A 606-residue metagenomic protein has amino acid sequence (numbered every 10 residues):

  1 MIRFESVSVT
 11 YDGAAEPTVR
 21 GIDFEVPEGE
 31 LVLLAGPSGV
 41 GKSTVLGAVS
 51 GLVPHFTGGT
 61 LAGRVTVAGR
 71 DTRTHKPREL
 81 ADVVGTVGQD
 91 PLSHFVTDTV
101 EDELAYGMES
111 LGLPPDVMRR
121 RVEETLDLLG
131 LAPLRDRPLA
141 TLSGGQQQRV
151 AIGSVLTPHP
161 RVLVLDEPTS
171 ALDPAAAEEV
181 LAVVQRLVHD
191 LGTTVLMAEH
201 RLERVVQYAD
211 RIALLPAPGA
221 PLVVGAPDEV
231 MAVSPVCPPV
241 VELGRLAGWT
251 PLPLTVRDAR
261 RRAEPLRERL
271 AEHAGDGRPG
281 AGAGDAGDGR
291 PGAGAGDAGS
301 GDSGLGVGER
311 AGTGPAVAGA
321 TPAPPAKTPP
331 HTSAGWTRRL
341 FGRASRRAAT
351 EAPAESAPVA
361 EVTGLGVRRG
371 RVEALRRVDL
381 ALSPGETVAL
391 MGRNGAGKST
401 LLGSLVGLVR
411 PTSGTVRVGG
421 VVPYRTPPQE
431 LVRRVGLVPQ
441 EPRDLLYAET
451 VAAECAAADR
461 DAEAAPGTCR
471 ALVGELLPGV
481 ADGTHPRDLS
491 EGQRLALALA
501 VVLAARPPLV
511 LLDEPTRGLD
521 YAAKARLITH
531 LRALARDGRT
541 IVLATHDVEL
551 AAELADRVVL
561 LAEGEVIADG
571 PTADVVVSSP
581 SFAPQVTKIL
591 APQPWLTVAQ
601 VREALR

Functional and structural regions predicted by a protein language model:
S50, V406: Helix-to-loop junction immediately C-terminal to a conserved catalytic motif
G58-R70, G414-V422, L431: Conserved ABC transporter NBD signature motif
V117-L134, A464-D482, G492: Conserved ABC ATPase "signature" region
V155-L156, L503: ABC ATPase C-loop
L163-D166, V510-D513: Catalytic Walker B motif of ABC-type/P-loop ATPase nucleotide-binding domains
E199-H200, T545-H546: H-loop/switch region of ABC-family ATPase nucleotide-binding domains
P218-G219, G564: Conserved ABC ATPase "signature" C-loop
D228-G282, G304-G306, G314-R338, F582-R606: ABC ATPase nucleotide-binding domains
